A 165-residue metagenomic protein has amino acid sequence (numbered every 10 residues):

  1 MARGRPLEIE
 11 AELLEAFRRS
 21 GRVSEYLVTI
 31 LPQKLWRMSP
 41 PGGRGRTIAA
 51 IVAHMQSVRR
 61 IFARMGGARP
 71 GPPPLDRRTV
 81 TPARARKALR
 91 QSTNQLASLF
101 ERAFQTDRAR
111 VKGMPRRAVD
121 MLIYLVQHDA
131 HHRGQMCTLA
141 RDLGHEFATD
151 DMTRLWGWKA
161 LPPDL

Functional and structural regions predicted by a protein language model:
A2, E8, L14-V28, L35-L75 (+1 more regions): Short, contiguous alpha-helical
E8, E12-A16, V80, R84-K87: Short, surface-exposed alpha-helical recognition segments that flank or form part of ligand/macromolecule-binding
L31-K34, F104: Short, solvent-exposed, charged loop/turn and helix-capping segments that join or cap alpha-helices on peripheral
I61-R102: Helix-adjacent hinge/juxtasegments
F100-P115: Acidic catalytic patch
